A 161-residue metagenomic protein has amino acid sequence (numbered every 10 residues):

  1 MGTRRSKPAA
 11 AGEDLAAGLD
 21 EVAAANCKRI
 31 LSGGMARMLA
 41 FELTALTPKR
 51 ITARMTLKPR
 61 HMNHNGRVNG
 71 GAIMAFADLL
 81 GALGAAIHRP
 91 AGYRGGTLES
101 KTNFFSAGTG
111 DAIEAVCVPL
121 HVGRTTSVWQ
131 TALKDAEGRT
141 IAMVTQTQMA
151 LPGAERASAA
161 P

Functional and structural regions predicted by a protein language model:
M1-P161: Terminal targeting signals and extreme-terminal segments of soluble enzymes
